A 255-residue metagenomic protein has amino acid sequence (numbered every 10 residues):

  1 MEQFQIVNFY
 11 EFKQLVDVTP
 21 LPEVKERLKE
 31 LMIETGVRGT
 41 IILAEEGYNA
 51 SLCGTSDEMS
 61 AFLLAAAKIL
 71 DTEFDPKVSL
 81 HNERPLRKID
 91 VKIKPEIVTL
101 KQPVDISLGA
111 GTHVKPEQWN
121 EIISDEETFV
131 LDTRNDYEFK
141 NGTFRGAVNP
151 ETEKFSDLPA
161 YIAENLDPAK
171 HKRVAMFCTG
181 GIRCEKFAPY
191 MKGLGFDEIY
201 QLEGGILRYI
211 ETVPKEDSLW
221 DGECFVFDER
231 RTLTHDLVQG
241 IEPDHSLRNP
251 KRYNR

Functional and structural regions predicted by a protein language model:
E2-G111, T128, R134-V174, I182-R255: Rhodanese-like catalytic fold shared by cysteine-dependent sulfurtransferases and DSP/PTP-type phosphatases
G111-K115, I123: A conserved helix-loop-strand patch within extracytoplasmic ligand-binding domains of the periplasmic binding
